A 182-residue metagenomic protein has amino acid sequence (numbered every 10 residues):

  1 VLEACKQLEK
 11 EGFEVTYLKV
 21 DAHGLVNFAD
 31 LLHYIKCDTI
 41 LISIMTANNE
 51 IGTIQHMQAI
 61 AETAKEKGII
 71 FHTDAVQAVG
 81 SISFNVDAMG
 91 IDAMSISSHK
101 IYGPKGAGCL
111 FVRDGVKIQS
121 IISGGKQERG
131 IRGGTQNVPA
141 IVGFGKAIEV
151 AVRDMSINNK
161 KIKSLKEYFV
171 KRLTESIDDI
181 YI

Functional and structural regions predicted by a protein language model:
V1-I182: Pyridoxal 5′-phosphate
